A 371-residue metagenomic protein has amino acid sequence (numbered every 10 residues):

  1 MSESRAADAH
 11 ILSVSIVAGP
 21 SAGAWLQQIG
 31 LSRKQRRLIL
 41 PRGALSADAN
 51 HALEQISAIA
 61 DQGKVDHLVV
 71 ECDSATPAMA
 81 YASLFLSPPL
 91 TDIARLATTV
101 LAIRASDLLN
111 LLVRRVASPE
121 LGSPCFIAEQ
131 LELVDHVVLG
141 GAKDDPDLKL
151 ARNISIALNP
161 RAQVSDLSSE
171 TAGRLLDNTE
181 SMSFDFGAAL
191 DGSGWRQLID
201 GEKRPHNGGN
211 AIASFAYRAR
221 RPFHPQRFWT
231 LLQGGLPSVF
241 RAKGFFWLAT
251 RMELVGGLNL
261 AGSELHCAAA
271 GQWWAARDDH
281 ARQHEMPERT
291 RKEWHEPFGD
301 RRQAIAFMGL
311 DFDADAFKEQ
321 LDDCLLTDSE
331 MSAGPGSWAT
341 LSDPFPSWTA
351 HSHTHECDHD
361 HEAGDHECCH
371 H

Functional and structural regions predicted by a protein language model:
M1-H51, H67, E71-C72, P77: Glycine-rich P-loop/Walker A and Walker A-like loops and their local beta1-loop-alpha1 context in P-loop NTPases
S15-G19, L40-P41, V69-D73, V100-R104 (+3 more regions): Conserved beta-strand segments of the P-loop GTPase G domain that flank and frequently precede/overlap
G23-L26, D145-K149, F223-R227, F312-E319: Short, conserved charged micro-motifs
Q35, V65, A94-T98, L133-D135 (+1 more regions): Short glycine-/polar-rich loops that comprise or flank the Walker A/P-loop and associated switch/sensor motifs
L45, L108, V116-P297, M331-H371: C-terminal accessory "lid"/substrate-recognition subdomains
A49-R95, L101: Phosphate-binding/switch loop-helix module in NTP-utilizing enzymes
D92, L96-N110, A117: Long, charge-dense
L231-G234, F317-L325: Short amphipathic alpha-helices in soluble, non-transmembrane regions that often serve as interface/regulatory elements
